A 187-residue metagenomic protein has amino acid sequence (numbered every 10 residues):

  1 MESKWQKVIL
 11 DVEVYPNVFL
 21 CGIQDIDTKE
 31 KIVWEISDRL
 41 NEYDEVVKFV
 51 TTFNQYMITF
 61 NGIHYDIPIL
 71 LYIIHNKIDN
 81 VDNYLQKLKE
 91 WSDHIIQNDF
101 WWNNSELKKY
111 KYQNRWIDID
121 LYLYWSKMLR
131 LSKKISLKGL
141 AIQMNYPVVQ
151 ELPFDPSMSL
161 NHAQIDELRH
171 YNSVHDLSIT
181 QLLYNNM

Functional and structural regions predicted by a protein language model:
M1-W5, K48-T51: A short acidic-Thr-Gly-centered motif at the start of a beta-strand
K4-V14, D120: Two-metal-ion RNase H-like nuclease active-site motif
P16-C21: Short N-terminal binding/cap micro-motifs at the start of the first secondary-structure element
Q24-I26: A generic structural motif
K31-K138: Conserved DEDDh/DEDDy metal-dependent 3′-5′ exonuclease domain
I58, Y122-M187: Acidic, Mg2+-coordinating catalytic module of metal-dependent nucleases/exonucleases that use a two-metal-ion mechanism
